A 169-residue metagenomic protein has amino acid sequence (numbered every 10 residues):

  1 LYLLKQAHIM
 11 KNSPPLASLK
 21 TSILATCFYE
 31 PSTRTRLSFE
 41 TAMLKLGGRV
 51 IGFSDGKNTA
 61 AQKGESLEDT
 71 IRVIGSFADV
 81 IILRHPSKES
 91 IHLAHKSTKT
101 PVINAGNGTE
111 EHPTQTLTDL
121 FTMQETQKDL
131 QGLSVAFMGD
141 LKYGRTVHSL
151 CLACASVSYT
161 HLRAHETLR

Functional and structural regions predicted by a protein language model:
L1-K11, A61, F77-A78, K88 (+2 more regions): An N-terminal assembly and electron-transfer interface module characteristic of large anaerobic redox and radical
L1-L37: Positively charged, low-complexity intrinsically disordered leader regions
F28, S54, G139, R163: Short beta-strand/turn micro-motifs composed of small residues that flank or help shape donor/cofactor-binding pockets
E30-D69, V73-G75: Active-site cofactor/substrate anionic-group-binding motifs, chiefly glycine- and Lys/Arg-rich phosphate-binding loops
V50-G52, I81, V102, H161: Hydrophobic beta-strand scaffold residues
Q62-K63, E68-I74, D79-A153: Anion-binding alpha/beta catalytic cores of soluble intermediary-metabolism enzymes, centered on
S156-Y159: Conserved S-adenosyl-L-methionine
H161-R169: Single conserved hydrophobic/aromatic residue that forms the stacking wall/gate of nucleotide- or nucleobase-binding
